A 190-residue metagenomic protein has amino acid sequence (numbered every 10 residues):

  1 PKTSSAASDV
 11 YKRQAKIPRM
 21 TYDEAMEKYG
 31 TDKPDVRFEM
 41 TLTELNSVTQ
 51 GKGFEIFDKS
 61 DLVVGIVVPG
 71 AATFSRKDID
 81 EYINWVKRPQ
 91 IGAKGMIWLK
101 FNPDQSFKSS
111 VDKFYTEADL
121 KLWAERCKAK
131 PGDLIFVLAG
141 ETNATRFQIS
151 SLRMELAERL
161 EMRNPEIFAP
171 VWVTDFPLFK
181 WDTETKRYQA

Functional and structural regions predicted by a protein language model:
P1-A7, Y11: Single conserved hydrophobic/aromatic residue that forms the stacking wall/gate of nucleotide- or nucleobase-binding
R19-A190: A translation/RNA-centric and nucleic-acid-associated enzymatic feature enriched in Class II aminoacyl-tRNA synthetases
